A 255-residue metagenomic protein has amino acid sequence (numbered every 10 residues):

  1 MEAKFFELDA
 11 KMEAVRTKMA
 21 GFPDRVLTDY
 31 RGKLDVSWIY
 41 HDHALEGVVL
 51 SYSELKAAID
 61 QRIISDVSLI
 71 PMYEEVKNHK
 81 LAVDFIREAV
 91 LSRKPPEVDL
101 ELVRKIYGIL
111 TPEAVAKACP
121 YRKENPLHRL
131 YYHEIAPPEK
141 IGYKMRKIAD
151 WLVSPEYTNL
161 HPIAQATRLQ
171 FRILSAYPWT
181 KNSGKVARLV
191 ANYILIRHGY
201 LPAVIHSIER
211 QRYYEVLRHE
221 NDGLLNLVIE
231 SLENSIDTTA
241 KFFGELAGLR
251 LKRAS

Functional and structural regions predicted by a protein language model:
M1-K181, K185-S255: FIC/Doc superfamily catalytic core
